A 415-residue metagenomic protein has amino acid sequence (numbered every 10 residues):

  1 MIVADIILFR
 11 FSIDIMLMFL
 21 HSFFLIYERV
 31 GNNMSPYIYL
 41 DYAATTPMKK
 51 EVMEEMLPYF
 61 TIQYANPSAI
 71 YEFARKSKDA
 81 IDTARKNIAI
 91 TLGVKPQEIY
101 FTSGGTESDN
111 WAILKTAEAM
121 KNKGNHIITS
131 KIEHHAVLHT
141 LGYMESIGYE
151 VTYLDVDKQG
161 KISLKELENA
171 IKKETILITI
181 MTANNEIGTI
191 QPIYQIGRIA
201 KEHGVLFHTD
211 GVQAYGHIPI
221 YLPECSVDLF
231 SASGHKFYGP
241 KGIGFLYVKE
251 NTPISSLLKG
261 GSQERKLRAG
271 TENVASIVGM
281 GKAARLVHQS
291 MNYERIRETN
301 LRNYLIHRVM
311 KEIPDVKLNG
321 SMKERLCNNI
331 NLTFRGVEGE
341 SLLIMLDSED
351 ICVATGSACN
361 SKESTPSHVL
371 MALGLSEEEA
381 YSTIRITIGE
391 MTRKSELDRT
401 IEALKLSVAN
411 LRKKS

Functional and structural regions predicted by a protein language model:
I2-L8: Extreme N-terminal basic, low-complexity initiation segments that serve as generic localization/processing leaders
F11-D14: N-terminal, intrinsically disordered, basic low-complexity segments enriched in Arg/Pro/Ser/Thr
L17, H21-S415: Pyridoxal 5′-phosphate
